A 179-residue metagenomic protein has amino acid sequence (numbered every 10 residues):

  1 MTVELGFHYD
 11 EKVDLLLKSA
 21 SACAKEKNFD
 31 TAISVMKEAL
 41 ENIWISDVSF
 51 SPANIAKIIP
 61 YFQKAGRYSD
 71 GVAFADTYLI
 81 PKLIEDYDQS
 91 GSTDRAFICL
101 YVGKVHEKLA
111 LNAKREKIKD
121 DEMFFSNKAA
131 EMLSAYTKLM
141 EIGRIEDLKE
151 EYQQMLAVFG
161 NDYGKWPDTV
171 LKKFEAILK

Functional and structural regions predicted by a protein language model:
F7-E38: Alpha-helical segment of the N-proximal tetratricopeptide repeat
H8-K18, V48-I55, R95-I98, V102 (+1 more regions): Generic helix N-cap/helix-start motif at coil->alpha-helix transitions
D30, S34-K64, K82-S90: Short, charge-rich amphipathic alpha-helical segments embedded in non-transmembrane helical bundles/solenoids
M36, N42-S46, A75-D86, A113 (+2 more regions): Alpha-helical junction/boundary sensor with strong preference for TPR arrays
